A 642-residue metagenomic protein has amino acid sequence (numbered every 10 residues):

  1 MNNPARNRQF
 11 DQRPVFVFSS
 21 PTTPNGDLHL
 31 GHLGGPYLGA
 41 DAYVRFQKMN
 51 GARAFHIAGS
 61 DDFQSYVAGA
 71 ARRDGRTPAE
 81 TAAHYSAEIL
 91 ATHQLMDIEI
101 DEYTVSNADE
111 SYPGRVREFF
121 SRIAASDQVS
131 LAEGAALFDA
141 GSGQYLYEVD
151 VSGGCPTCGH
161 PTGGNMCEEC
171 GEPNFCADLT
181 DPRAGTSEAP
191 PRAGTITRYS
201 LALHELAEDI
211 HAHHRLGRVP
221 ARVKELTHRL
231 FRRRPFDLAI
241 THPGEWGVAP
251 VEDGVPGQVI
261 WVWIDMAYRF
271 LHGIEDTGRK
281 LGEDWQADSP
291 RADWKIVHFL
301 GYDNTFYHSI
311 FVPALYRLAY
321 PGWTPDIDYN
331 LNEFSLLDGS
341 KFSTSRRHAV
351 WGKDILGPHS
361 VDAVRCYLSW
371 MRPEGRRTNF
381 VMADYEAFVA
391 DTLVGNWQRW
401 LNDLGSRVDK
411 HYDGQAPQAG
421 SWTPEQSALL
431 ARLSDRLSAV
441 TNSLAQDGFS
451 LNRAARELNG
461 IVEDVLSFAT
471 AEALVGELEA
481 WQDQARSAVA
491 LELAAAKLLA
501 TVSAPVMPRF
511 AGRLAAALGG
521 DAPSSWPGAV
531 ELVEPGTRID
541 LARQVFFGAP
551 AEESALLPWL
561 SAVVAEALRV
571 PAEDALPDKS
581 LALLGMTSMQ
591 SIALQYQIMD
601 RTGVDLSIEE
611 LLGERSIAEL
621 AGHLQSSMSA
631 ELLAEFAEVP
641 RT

Functional and structural regions predicted by a protein language model:
M1-P14, G59, A132-L137, G141 (+3 more regions): Basic, alpha-helical terminal appendages of large translation-related enzymes
N2-G51, I57-A58, G114, C170 (+2 more regions): Structured secondary-structure scaffolds
N2-H211: N-terminal, positively charged nucleic-acid-binding surface of large information/translation enzymes
H29, I123, C167, G339 (+3 more regions): Conserved S/T- and glycine-rich ATP-binding loop of Class I adenylate-forming
A239, G585-M586, I598, L620: Short, compositionally simple motifs enriched in small residues
Y385-W422, A428-E534: Helix-rich, typically C-terminal accessory recognition domains appended to large enzymatic cores
E552-D574, Q590-R601, G622, S626-T642: Thiotemplate assembly-line natural product biosynthesis machinery
Q590, V604-H623: AMP-binding/adenylate-forming catalytic domain of the ANL superfamily
